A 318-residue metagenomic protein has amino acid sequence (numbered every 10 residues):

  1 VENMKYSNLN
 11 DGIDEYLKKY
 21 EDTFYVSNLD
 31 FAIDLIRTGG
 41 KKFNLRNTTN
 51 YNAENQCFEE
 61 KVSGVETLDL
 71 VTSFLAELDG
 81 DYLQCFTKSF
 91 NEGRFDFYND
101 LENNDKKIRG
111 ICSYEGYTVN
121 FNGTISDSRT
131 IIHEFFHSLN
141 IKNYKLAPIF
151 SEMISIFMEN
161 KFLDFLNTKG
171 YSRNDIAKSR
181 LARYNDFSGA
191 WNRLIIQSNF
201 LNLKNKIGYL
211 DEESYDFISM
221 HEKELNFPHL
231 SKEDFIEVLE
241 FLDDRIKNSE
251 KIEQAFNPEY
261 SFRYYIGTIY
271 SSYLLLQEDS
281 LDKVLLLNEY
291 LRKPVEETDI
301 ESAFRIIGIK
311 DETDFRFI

Functional and structural regions predicted by a protein language model:
V1-G116, K310: Contiguous, non-catalytic segments that form substrate-binding/exosite surfaces or channel walls
K5-G40, L45-N52, Y215-I318: C-terminal, non-catalytic "cap/extension" segments appended to globular domains
Y20-T23, L78-D81, K142-L146, D164-D175 (+2 more regions): Inter-helical turn/loop segments and adjacent helix faces that build the functional surface of alpha-helical bundle
S113-I131, N143-L146: Short pre-active-site segment immediately N-terminal to the catalytic Zn-binding motif
T130, E134-S138, K142, M153: Catalytic glutamate of the conserved HExxH
Y144-F187, A303: Post-HExxH zinc-binding segment in Zn-dependent metallohydrolases
F157-T168, N202, I269-L276: Short glycine/serine- and small hydrophobic-enriched flexible loop segments
N167-A255: Long, amphipathic alpha-helical stalk/connector segments used for oligomerization, subunit docking, or mechanical
